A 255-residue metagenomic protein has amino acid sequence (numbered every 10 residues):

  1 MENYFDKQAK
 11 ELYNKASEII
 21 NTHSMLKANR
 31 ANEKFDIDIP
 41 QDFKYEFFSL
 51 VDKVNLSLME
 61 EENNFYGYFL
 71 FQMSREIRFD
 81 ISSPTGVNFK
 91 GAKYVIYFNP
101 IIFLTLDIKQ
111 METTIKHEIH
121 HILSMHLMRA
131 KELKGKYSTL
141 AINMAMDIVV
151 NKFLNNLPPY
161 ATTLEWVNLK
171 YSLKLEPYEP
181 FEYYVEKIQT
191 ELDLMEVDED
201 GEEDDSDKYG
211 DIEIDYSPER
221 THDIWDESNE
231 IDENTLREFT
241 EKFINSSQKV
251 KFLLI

Functional and structural regions predicted by a protein language model:
M1-T113, I119-I255: Short, functionally important secondary-structure microenvironments
